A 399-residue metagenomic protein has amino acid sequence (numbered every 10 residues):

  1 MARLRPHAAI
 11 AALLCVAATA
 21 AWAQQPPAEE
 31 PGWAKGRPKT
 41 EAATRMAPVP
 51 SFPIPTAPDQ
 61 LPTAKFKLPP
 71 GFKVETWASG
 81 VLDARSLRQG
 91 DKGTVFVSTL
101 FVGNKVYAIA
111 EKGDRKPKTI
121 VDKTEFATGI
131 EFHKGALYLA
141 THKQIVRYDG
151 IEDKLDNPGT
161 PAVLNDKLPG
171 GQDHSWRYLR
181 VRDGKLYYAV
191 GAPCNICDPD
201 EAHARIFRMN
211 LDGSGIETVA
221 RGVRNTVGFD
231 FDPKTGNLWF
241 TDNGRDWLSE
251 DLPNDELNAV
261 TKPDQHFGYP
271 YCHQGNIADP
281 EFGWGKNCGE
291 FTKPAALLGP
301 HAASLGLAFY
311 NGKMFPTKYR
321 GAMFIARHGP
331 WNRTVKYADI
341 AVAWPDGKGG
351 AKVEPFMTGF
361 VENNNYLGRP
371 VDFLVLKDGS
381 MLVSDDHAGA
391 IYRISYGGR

Functional and structural regions predicted by a protein language model:
P26-P69, W176, A192-N195, M209-S214 (+5 more regions): Beta-propeller domain segments
W77-V81, T119-T124, L164-G171, T218-G222 (+2 more regions): Surface loop/turn motifs at the tips and blade-to-blade linkers of beta-strand repeat domains
D83, V102, K116, K123-F126 (+8 more regions): Beta-rich catalytic cores
L87, I130, L179, T226-F229 (+2 more regions): Hydrophobic core register within WD40 beta-propeller blades
T94-S98, A136-L139, K185-A189, N237-T241 (+3 more regions): Conserved beta-propeller blade signature
L100-F101, H142-Q144, G150, G191-P193 (+4 more regions): Short loop/turn segments immediately following the C-termini of beta-strands
K105-A108, Q144-V146, R205-F207, E256 (+2 more regions): A short loop-to-beta-strand structural motif that recurs across blades of beta-propeller domains
F126, E131, K143-R182, A189-A192 (+2 more regions): Asp-box/WD-like beta-propeller blade repeats and closely related beta-sheet repeat scaffolds
